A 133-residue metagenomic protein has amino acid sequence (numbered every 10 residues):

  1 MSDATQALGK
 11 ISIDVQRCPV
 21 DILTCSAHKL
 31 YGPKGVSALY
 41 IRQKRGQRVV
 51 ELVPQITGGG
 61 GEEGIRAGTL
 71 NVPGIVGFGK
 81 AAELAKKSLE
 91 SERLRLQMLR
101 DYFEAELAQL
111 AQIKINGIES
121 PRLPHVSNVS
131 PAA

Functional and structural regions predicted by a protein language model:
M1-A133: Pyridoxal 5′-phosphate
